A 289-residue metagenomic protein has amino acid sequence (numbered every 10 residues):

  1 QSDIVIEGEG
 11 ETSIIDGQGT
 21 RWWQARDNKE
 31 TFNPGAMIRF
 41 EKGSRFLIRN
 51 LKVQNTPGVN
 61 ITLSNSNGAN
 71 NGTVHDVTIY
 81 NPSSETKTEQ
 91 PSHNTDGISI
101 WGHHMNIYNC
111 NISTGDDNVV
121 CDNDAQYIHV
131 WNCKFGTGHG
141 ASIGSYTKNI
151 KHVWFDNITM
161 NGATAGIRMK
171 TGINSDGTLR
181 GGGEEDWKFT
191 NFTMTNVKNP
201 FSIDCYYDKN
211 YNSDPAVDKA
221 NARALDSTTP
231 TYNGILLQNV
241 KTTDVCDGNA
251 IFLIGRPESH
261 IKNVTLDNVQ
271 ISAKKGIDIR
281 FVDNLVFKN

Functional and structural regions predicted by a protein language model:
Q1-N289: Extracellular/periplasmic carbohydrate-active domains that bind, remodel, or depolymerize complex polysaccharides
